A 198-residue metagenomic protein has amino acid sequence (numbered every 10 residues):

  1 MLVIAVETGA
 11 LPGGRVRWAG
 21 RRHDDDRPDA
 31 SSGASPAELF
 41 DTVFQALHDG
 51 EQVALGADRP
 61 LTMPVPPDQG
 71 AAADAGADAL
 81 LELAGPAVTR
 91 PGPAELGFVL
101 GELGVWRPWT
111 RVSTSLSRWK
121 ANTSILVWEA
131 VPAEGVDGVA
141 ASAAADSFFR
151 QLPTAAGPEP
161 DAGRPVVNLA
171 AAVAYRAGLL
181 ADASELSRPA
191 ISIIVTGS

Functional and structural regions predicted by a protein language model:
M1-S198: RNase H-like (RuvC/DEDD) metal-dependent nuclease/polynucleotide-processing core
